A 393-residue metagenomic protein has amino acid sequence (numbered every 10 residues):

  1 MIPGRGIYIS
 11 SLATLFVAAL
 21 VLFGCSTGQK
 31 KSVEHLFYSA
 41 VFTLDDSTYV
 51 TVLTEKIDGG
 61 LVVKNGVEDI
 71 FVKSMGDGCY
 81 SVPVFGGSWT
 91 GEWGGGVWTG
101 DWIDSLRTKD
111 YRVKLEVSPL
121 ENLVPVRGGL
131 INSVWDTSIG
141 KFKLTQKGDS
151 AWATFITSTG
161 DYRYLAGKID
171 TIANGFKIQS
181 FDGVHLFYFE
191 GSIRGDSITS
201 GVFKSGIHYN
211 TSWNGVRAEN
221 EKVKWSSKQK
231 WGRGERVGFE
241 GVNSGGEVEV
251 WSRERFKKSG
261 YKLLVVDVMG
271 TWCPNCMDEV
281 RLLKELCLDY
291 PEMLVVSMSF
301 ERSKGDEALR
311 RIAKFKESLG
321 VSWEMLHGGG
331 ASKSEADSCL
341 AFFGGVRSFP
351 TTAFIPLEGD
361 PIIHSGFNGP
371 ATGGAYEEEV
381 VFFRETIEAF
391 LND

Functional and structural regions predicted by a protein language model:
S11-F23: Bacterial N-terminal signal peptides
C25-T27: N-terminal Sec signal peptide cleavage junction
S32-W93, V126-I193: Central antiparallel beta-sheet cores of small beta-barrel/beta-sandwich binding domains
K109-D136, W225-K230: Surface-exposed beta-loop interaction hotspot
A218-R255: N-terminal "domain-start" segment that seeds a small globular fold
S252-M277, L283, V296: Short active-site neighborhood of thiol/selenol oxidoreductases, capturing the structured segment around
D278-G320, G330-L340: Structural microenvironment flanking redox-active thiols in thiol-disulfide oxidoreductases
L319-V321, G328-T386: Thiol/disulfide oxidoreductase modules built on the thioredoxin-like
